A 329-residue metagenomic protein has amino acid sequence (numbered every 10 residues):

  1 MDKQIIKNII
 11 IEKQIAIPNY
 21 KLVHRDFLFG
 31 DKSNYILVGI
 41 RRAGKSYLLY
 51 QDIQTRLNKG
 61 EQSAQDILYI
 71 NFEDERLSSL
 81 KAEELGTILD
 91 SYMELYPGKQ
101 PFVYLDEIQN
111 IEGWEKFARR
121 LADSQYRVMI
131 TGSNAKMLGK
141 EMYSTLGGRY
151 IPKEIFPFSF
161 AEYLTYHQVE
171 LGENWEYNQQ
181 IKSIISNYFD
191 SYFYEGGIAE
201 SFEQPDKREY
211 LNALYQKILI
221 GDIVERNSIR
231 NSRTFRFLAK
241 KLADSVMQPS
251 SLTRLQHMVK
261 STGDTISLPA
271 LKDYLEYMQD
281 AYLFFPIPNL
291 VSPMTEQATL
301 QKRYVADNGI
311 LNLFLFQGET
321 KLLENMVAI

Functional and structural regions predicted by a protein language model:
D2-Q14, E141-P249: Interdomain motor-coupling "hinge/lid" segment immediately C-terminal to the ATP-binding subdomain of NTP-driven enzymes
K13-K32: Pre-Walker A adenine-sensing motif
L37: Hydrophobic anchor at the beta1->P-loop junction of P-loop NTPases
K45-S46: Conserved lysine of the Walker
D66, E203-I329: Accessory nucleic acid-recognition modules appended to NTPase machines
L68-K99: Short glycine-rich substrate-engagement loop in P-loop NTPases that contacts/grips substrate
Y92, Y96-W114: Conserved P-loop NTPase "ATPase switch" module shared by AAA+ and STAND
R127-S133, E154: Structural recognition of the conserved hydrophobic beta-strand(s) that form the central parallel beta-sheet of P-loop
